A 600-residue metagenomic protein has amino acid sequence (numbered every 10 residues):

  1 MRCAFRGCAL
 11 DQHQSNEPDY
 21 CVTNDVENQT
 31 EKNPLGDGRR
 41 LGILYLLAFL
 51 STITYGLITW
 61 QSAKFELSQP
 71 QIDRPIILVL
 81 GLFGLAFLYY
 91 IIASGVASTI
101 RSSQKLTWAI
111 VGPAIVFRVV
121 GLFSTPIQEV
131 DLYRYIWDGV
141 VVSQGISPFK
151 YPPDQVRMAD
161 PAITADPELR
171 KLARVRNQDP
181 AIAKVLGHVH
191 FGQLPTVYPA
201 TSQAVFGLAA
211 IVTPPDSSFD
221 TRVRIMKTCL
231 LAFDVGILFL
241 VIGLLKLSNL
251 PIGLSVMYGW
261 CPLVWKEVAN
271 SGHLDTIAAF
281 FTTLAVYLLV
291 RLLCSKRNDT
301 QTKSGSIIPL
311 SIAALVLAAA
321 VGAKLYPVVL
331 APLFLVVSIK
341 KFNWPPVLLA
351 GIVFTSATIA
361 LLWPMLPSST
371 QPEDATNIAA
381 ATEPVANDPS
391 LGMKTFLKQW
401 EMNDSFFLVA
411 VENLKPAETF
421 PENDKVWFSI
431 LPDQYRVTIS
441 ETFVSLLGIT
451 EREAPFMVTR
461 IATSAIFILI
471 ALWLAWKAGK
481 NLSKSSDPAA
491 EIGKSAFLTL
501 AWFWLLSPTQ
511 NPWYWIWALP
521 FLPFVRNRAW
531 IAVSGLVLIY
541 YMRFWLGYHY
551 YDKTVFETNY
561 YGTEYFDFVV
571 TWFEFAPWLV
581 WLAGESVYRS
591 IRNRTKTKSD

Functional and structural regions predicted by a protein language model:
M1-C8, N16-V120, I492-K494, G584-D600: Start-transfer (signal-anchor) and selected internal transmembrane alpha helices of multi-pass inner/ER membrane
F87-G95, L208, T221-S248, A279-F280 (+2 more regions): Transmembrane-helix motifs of polytopic, lipid-linked glycan transferases
Q104-K105, V241-P262, S486-A489: Transmembrane-helix signature of polytopic, membrane-embedded enzymes that assemble or transfer cell-envelope glycans
I110-F117, F342-L366, L536: Hydrophobic alpha-helical membrane-interfacial segments at the cytosolic entry of transmembrane helices
V142-M226, E418-P455: Interfacial juxtamembrane loops and adjacent helix segments that form the catalytic/substrate-binding surfaces
C294-Q301, V329-S356: Perimembrane helix-loop-helix junctions
N377-E383, Q399-L506, S590, R594: Aromatic/glycine/proline-enriched transmembrane-helix motif characteristic of membrane-embedded glycan-assembly enzymes
R526-D600: Aromatic-enriched
